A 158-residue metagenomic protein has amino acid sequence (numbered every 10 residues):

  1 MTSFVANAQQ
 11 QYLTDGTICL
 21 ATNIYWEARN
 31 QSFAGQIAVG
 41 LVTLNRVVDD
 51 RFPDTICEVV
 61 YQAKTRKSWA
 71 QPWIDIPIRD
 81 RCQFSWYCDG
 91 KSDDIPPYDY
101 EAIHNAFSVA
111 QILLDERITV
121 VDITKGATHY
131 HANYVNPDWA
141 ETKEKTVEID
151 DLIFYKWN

Functional and structural regions predicted by a protein language model:
F4-N158: Bacterial extracytoplasmic/cell-wall-associated proteins, especially those involved in peptidoglycan
